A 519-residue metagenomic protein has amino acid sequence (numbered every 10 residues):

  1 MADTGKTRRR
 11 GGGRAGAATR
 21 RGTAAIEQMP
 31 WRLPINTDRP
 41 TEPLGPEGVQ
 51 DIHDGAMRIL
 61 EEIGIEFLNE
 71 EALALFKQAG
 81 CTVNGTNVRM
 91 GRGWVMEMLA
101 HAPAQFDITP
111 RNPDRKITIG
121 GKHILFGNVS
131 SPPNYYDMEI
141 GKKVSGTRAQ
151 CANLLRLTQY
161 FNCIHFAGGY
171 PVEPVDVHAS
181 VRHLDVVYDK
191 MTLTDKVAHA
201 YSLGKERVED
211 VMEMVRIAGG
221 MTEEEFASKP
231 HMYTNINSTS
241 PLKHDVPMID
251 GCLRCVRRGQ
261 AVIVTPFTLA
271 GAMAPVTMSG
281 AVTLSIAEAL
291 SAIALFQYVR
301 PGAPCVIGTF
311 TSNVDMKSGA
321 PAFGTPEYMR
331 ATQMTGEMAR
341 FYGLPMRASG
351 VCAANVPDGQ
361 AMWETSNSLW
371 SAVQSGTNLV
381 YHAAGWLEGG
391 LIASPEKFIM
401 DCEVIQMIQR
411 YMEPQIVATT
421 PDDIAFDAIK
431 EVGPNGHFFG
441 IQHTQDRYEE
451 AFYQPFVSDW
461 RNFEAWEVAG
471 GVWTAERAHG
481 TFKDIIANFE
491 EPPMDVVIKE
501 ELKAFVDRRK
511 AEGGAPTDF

Functional and structural regions predicted by a protein language model:
A2-T7, G11-W31, P43-D54, I63 (+2 more regions): Catalytic-core signal marking the mid-to-C-terminal active-site face
Q28-R32, P46-M57, I119-E139, F341-C352: N-terminal small/glycine-rich loop or linker at the start of catalytic domains across soluble metabolic enzymes
T37-T41, S318-F323, V351-P357, G385-K397: Short beta-alpha connecting loops at secondary-structure transitions that line or flank enzyme active sites
G48, L60-F67, G80-V83, L99-F106 (+14 more regions): Structural signal for hydrophobic packing residues in well-ordered secondary-structure cores of soluble enzyme domains
E66-I140: Glycine-rich, N-terminal phosphate-binding loop and its surrounding beta-alpha-beta segment
K142-Q374, N378: Helix-rich catalytic cores of soluble enzyme domains
S371-I392: Glycine-rich phosphate-binding active-site loops on the catalytic face of alpha/beta enzymes
